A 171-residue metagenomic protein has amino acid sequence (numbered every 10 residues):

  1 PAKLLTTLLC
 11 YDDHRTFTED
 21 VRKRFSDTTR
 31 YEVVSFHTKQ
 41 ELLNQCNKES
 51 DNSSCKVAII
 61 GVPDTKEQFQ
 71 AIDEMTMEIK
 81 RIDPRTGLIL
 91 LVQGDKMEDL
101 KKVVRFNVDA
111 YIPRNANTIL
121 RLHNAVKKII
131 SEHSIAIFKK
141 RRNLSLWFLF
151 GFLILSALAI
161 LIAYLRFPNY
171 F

Functional and structural regions predicted by a protein language model:
L4-F25, V33, L42, A58-I59: Conserved acidic segment of CheY-like receiver
T29-S54: A short, well-structured beta->alpha microelement
E41, T65, G94-E98: Negatively charged, flexible loop motifs adjacent to catalytic sites in prokaryotic signal transduction proteins
L42, S50-I82: Conserved phosphotransfer microenvironments
A58-I60, R85-M97: A short, hydrophobic beta-strand element within the central beta-sheet of small alpha/beta folds
Q70-E74, V92-I112: Alpha4 helix (beta4-alpha4-beta5 surface) of REC/receiver domains from two-component response regulators
V104, R121-H133: Receiver (REC) domain switch/output surface
A136-F171: C-terminal single-pass membrane-anchor helix
